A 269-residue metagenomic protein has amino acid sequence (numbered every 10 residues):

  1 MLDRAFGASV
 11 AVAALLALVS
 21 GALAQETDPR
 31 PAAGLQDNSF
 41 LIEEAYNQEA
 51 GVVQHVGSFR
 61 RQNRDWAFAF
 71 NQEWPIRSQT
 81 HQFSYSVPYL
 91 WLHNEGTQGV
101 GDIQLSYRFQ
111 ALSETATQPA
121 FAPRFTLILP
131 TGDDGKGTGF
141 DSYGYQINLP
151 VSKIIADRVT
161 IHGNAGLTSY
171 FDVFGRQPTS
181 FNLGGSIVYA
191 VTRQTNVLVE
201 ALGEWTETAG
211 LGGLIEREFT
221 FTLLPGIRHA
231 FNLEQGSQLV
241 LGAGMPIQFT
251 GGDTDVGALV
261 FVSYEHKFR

Functional and structural regions predicted by a protein language model:
M1-L35, F268-R269: Cleavable N-terminal export/targeting peptides
A24-R269: Transmembrane beta-barrel domains of Gram-negative outer membranes and organellar outer membranes
